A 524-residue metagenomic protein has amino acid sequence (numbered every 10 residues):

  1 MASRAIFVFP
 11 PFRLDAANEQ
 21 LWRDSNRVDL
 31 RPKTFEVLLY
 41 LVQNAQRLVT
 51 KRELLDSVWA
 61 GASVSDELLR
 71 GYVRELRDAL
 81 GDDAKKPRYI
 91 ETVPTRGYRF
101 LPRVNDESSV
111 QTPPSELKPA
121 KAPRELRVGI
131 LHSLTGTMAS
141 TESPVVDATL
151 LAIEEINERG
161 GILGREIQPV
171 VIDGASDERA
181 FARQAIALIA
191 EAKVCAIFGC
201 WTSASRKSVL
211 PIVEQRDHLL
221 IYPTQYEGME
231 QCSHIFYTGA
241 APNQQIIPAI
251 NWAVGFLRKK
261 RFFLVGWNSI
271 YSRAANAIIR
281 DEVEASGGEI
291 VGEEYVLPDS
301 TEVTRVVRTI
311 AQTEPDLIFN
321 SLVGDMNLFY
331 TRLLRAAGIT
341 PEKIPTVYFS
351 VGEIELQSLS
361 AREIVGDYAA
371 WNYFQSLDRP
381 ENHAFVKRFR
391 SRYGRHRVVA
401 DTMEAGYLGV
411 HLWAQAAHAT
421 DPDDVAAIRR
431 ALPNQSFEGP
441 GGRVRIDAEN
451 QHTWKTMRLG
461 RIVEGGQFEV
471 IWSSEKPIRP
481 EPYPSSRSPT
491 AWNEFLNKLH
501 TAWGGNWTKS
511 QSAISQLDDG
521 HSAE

Functional and structural regions predicted by a protein language model:
A2-F7, D29, L41-Q46, V64-Q111: DNA-binding patch around the recognition helix
R4, R13-F35, N105, P113: A structural micro-motif at secondary-structure boundaries
N26-V58: Short amphipathic alpha-helical recognition elements used for nucleic-acid or partner binding across transcription
R47, A62, D421: Flexible coil/turn residues that form the inter-helical turn or adjacent wing/linker of helix-turn-helix
L101-A122, S522: Defense-system signaling and execution modules centered on TIR/cGAS-STING-like, death/scaffold domains and their
K118-E524: Extracytosolic ligand-binding ectodomains
